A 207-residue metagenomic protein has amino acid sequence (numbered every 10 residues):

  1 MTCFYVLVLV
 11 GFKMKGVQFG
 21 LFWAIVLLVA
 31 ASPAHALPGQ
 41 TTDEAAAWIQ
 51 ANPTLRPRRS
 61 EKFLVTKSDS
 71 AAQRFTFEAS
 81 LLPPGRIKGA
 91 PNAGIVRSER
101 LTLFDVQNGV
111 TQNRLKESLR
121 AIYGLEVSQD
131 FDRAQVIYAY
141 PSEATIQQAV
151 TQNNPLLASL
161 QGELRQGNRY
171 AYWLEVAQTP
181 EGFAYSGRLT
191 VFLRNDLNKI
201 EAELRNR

Functional and structural regions predicted by a protein language model:
L7-L9: Leucine-biased recognition of intrinsically disordered, low-complexity hydrophobic segments
G11-L21: Bacterial N-terminal signal peptides that target proteins for export
G20-L28: Sec-dependent N-terminal signal peptides
A31-P33: N-terminal signal peptide c-region/cleavage motif recognized by signal peptidases
A47-V96, T102-A184: A cross-family detector of function-defining hotspots
F192-R207: Short, low-complexity, Pro/Ser/Thr/Gly-rich segments in the mature regions of secreted, periplasmic
